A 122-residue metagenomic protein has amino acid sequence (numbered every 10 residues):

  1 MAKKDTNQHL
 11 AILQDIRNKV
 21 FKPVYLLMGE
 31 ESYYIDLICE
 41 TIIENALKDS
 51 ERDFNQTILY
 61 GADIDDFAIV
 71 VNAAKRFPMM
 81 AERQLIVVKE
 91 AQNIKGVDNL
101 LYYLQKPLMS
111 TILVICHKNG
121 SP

Functional and structural regions predicted by a protein language model:
A2-L10, N18, Y25, Y33-D36 (+1 more regions): Non-catalytic interfacial helical region
E30: P-loop (Walker A) phosphate-binding loop of NTP-binding proteins
